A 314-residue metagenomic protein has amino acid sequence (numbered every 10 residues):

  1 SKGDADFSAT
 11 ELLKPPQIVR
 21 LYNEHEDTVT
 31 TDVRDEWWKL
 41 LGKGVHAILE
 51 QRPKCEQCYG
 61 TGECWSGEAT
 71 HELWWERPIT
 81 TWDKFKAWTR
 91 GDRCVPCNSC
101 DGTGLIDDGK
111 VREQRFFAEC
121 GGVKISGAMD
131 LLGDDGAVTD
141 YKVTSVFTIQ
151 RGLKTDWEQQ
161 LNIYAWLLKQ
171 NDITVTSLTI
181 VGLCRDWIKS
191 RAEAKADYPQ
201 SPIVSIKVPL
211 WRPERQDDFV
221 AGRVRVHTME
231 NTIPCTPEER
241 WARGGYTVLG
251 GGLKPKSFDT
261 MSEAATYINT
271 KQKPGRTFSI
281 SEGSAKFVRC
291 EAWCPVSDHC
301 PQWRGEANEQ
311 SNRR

Functional and structural regions predicted by a protein language model:
S1-A137, F147-R151, K169, G182 (+3 more regions): Metal-dependent nuclease catalytic cores that hydrolyze phosphodiester bonds in DNA/RNA, characterized by
G44, Q159-L167: Short amphipathic alpha-helical face segments that pack within enzyme cores and frequently flank/anchor catalytic
G121, W166-R314: Metal-dependent nuclease catalytic regions and adjoining charged, substrate-binding loops involved in nucleic-acid end
T144-D156, P202-V204: Short helix/strand-bridging catalytic loops that position acidic/His residues to coordinate divalent metals and engage
T155-N162, R215: A general alpha-helical scaffold signature found inside nucleotide-binding enzyme cores
